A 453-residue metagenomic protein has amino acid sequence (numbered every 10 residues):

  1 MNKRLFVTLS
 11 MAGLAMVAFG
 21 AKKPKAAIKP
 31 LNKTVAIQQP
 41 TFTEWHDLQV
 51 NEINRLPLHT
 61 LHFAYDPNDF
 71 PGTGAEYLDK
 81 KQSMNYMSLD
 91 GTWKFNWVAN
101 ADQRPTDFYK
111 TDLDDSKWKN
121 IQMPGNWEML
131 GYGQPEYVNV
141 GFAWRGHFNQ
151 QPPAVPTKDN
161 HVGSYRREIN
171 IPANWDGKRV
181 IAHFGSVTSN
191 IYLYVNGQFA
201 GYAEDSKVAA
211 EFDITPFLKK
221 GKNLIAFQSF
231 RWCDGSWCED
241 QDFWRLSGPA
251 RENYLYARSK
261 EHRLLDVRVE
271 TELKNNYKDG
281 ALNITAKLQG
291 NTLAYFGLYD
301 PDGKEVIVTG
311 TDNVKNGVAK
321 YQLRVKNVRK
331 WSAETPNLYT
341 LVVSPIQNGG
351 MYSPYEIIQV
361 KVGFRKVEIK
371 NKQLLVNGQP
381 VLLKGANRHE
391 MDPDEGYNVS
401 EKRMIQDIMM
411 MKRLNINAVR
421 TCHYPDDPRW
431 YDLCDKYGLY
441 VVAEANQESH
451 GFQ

Functional and structural regions predicted by a protein language model:
M1-A27: Bacterial Sec-dependent N-terminal signal peptides
K23-M87, T92-K94, A101: N-terminal pre-domain segments of enzymes
P30-K33, P40, E44, E52 (+9 more regions): Accessory beta-strand-rich segments of carbohydrate-active enzymes
S88, K158-N160, W175, D205-K207 (+6 more regions): Surface-exposed coil/turn segments at beta-strand junctions on protein surfaces, enriched
F95-N100, D107-E136: Predominantly extracellular/luminal regions of secreted and cell-surface proteins, especially disulfide-bonded
G125-I171, W175-H183, T188-V195, G201 (+3 more regions): Active-site-adjacent substrate/metal-binding segments within catalytic domains of carbohydrate-active enzymes
K219-K222, K287-E368: Extended acidic/polar, glycine-enriched regions that form or flank non-catalytic beta-rich accessory modules
K260-G290: Surface beta-strand/loop "capping" patches
